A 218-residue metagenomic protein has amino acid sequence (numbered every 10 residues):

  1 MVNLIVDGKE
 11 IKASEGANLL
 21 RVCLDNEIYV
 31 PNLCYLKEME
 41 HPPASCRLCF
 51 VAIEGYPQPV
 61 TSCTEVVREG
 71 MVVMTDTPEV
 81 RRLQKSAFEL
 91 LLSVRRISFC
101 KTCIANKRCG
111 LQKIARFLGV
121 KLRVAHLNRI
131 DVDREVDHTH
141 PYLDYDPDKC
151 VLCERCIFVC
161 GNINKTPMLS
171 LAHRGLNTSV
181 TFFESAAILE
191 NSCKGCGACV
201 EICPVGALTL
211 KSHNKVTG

Functional and structural regions predicted by a protein language model:
M1-D7: Eukaryote-biased recognition of intrinsically disordered, low-complexity regulatory segments
L4, K12, I202: Short glycine- and Lys/Arg-enriched binding-loop motifs that mark or flank ligand-binding interfaces
D7, E15, R174, V205: Short glycine-rich loop/turn motifs that provide flexible caps or phosphate-binding loops at active sites
D7-K9, Y145-D146: Extended, non-catalytic structural segments that build the interaction scaffolds of large macromolecular assemblies
I11-E69: N-terminal cofactor/phosphate-binding cores enriched in small/glycine residues, especially glycine-rich loops such as
R47-F50, Y56-S192, E201, A207-G218: Fe-S ferredoxin-like electron-transfer domains and their immediately adjacent linker/connector regions across
